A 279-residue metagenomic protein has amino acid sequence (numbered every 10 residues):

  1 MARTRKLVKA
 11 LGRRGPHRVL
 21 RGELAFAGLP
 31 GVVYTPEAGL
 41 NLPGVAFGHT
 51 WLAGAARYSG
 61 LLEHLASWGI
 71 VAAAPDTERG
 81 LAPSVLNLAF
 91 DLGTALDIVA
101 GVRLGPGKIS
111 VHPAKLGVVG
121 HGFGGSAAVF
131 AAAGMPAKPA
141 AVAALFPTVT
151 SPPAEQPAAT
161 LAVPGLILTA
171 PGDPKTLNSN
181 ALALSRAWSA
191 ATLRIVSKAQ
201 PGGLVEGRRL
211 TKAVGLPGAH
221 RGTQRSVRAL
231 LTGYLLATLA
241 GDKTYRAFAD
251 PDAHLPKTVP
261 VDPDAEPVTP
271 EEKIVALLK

Functional and structural regions predicted by a protein language model:
M1-L40: N-terminal cap/lid segment of alpha/beta-hydrolase-fold proteins
N41-T50: Short beta-strand element of the alpha/beta-hydrolase
A56-R79: Short amphipathic alpha-helix adjacent to the substrate-entry channel of hydrolases
R57, P83-A114, F130, A229-L231: Alpha/beta-hydrolase active-site loop
V119-A128: Gly/Ala-rich beta-loop-alpha elbow adjacent to hydrolase catalytic centers
A131-A140: Conserved hydrolase catalytic core segment
A140-G203: The feature captures the conserved acid-bearing segment of alpha/beta-hydrolase catalytic domains
R208-K279: Alpha/beta-hydrolase-fold serine-hydrolase catalytic core, especially in secreted/extracellular enzymes
